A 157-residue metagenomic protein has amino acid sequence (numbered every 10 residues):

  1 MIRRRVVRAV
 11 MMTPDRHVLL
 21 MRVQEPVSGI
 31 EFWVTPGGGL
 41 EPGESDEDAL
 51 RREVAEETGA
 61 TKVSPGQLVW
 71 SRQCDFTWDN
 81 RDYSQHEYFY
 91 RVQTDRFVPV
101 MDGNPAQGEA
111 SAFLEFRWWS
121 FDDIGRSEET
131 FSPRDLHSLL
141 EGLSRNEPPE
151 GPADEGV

Functional and structural regions predicted by a protein language model:
M1-L19, G39-P42, G66, F89: Conserved N-terminal beta-strand and adjoining loop/helix that marks the start of the Nudix/MutT-like hydrolase domain
R3, P42, D46, S132 (+1 more regions): Hydrophobic (often cysteine-bearing) scaffold residues that line and stabilize catalytic clefts of nucleotide/cofactor
T13, E25, W78: Acidic surface patches and DE-rich sequence motifs
M21-V23: Short, acidic/hydrophobic/Gly-rich beta-strand patch recurrent on exposed beta strands that often constitutes part
V27-E31: A conserved beta-turn-beta hairpin within the catalytic core of GNAT-like acetyltransferases that forms part
W33-T35: A short gly/proline-enriched turn/hairpin at secondary-structure junctions
L40-S64, R72-E129: Unchanged
S127-V157: Charged phosphate-binding loop/patch that engages nucleotide di/tri-phosphates or the phosphate backbone of nucleic
